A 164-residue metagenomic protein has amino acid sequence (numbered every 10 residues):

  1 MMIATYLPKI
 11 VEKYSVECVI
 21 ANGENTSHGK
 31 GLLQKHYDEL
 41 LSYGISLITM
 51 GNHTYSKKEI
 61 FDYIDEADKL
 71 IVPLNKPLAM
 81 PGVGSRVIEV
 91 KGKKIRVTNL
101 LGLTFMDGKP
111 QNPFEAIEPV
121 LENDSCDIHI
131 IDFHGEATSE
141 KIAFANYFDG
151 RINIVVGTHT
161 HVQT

Functional and structural regions predicted by a protein language model:
M1-T164: Acidic, metal/ion-coordinating pockets
